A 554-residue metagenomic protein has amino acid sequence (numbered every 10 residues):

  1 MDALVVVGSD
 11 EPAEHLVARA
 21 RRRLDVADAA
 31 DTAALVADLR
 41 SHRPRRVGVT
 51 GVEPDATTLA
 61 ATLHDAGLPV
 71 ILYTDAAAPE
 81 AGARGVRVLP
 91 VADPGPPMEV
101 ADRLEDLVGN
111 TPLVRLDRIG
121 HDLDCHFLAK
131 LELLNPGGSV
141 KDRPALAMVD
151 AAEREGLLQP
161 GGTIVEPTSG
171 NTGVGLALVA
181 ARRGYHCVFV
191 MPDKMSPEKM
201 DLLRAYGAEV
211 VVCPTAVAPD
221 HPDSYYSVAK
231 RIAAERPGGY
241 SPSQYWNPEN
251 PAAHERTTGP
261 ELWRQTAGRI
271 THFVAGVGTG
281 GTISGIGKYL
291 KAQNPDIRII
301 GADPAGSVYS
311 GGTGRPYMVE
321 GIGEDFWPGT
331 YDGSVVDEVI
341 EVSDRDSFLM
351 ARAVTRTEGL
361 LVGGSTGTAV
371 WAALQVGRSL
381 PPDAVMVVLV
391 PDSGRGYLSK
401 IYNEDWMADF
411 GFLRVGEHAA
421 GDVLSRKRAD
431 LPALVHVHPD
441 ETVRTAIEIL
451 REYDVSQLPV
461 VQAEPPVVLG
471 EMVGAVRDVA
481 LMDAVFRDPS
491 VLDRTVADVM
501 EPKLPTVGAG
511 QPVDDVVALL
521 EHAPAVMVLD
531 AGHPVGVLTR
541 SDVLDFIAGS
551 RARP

Functional and structural regions predicted by a protein language model:
A3-L4, V47-G48, G67-P79, R87-L89 (+2 more regions): A short, hydrophobic beta-strand element within the central beta-sheet of small alpha/beta folds
D10-A27: Two-component/phosphorelay signaling modules centered on CheY-like receiver
R23-S41, A78: A short, well-structured beta->alpha microelement
T32, R45-H64, A76: Conserved phosphotransfer microenvironments
G95-L424: PLP-dependent amino-acid enzyme catalytic core
V335, H418-V435, L492-L504: Bateman (tandem CBS) regulatory domains
H436-V455, V460-E464, V485, P505-P524 (+3 more regions): The conserved cystathionine-beta-synthase
V473-L481, V526, V535-V543: Short hydrophobic beta-strand motif reused across regulatory alpha/beta modules
